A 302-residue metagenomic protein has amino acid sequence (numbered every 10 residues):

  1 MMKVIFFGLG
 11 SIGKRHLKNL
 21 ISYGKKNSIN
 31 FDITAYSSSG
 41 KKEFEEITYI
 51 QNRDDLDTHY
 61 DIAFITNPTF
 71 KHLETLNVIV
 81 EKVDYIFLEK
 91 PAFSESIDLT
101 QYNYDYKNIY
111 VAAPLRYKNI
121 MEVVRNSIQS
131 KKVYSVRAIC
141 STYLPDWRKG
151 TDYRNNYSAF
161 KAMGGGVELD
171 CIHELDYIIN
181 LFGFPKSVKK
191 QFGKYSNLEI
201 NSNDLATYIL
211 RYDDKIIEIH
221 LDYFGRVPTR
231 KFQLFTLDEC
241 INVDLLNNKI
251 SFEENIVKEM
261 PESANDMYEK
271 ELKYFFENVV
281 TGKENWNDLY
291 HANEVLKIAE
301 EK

Functional and structural regions predicted by a protein language model:
M1-E45: N-terminal Rossmann-like dinucleotide-binding module
A35, I62-N67, Y274-K302: C-terminal helix-rich "cap/oligomerization" subdomain common to oxidoreductases
F44-Y102: Beta-loop-alpha module in the N-terminal Rossmann-like domain of NAD(P)-dependent dehydrogenases, especially those
F70, F93-R148: A contiguous active-site-proximal alpha/beta segment in oxidoreductase catalytic domains
F87-E89, V111, V243: Hydrophobic residues in well-ordered beta-strands that form the structural core
R154-I216, Y223-V227, Y290-E294: Rossmann-like dinucleotide-binding domain that binds NAD(P)(H)
N197-L205, Y212-K273: NAD(P)-dinucleotide binding in Rossmann-like oxidoreductases
